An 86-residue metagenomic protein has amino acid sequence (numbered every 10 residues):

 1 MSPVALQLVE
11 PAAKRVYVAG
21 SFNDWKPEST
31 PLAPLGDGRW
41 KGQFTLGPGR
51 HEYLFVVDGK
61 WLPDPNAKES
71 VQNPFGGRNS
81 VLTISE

Functional and structural regions predicted by a protein language model:
M1-R50, G59-S85: Aromatic-rich carbohydrate-binding modules that target alpha-glucans
